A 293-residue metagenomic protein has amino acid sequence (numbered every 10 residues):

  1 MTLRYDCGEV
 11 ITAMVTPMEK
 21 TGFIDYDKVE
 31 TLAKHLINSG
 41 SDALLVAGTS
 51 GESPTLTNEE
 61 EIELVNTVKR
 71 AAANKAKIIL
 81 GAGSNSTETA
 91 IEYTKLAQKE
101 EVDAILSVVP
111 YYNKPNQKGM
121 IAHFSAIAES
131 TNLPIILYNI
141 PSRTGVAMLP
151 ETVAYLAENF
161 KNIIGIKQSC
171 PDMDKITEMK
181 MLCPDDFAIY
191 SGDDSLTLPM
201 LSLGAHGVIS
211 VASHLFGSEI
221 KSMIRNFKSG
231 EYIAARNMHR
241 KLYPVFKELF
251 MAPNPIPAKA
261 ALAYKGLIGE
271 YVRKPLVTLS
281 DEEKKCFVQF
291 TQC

Functional and structural regions predicted by a protein language model:
T2-D6, E178-M181: Catalytic cores of TIM-barrel enzymes
L3-T12, T16-G145, Y155: Active-site beta->alpha loop and helix N-cap motifs at the rims of alpha/beta catalytic domains
D6-V15, H35, S39-S41, S202-A205 (+1 more regions): C-terminal alpha-helical cap/extension of soluble enzyme domains
G22, I166, F287: Residue-level signature of catalytic and energy-coupling elements of molecular machines, predominantly ATP/GTP-dependent
V29, E61, V65, A90 (+6 more regions): A general structural signal for well-ordered alpha-helical segments in protein cores
E129-S130, R143-F250: Catalytic alpha/beta core domains of metabolic enzymes, predominantly
N139-I140, N162-I163, R273-K274: Glycine-rich phosphate-binding "P-loop"
